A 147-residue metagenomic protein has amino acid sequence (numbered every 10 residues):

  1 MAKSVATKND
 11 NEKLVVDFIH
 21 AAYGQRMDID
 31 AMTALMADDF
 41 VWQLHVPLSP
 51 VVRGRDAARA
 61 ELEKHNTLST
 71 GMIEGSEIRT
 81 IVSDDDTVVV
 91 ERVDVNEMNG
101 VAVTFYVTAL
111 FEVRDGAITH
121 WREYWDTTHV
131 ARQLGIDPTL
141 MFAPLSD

Functional and structural regions predicted by a protein language model:
M1-K13, L140-D147: Basic/polar N-terminal segments that are highly enriched at the extreme N-terminus, encompassing both cleavable
V5-D38: Short acidic-aromatic low-complexity motifs
V15, A31-T33, F40, G54 (+4 more regions): Hydrophobic pocket/interface hotspot
I29-D86: A solvent-exposed, acidic/Ser-Thr-rich amphipathic alpha-helical stretch
T67-G71, N96-T104: Short, cysteine-centered beta-strand-loop-beta hairpins and adjacent loop/turn segments enriched in charged/polar
S76-V82, V93-V95, Y106-E112: Hydrophobic/aromatic beta-strand elements that line small-molecule binding cavities or substrate pockets in beta-rich
T104-A131: A contiguous, mid-protein "functional segment" used to position or interact with cofactors/ions or partner subunits
R122-D147: Low-complexity, intrinsically disordered terminal/linker segments enriched in charged and Gly/Pro repeats
